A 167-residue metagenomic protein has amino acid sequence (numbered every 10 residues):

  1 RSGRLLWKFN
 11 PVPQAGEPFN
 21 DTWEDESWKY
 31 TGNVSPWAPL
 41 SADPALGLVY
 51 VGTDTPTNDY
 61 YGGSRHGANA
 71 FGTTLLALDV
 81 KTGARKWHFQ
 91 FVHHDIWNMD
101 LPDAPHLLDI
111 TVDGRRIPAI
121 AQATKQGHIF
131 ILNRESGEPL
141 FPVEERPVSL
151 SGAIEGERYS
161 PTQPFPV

Functional and structural regions predicted by a protein language model:
R1-V167: Noncatalytic, solvent-exposed loop/strand surfaces of beta-propeller-type extracellular/periplasmic domains
